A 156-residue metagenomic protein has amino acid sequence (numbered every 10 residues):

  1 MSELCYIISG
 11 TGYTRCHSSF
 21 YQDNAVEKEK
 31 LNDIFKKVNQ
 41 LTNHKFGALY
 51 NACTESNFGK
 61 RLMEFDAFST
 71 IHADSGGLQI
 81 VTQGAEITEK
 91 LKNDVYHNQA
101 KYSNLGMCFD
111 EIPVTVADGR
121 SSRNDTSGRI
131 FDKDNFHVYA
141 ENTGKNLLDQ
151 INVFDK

Functional and structural regions predicted by a protein language model:
M1-D155: Non-catalytic, usually N-terminal nucleic-acid engagement modules in DNA/RNA processing proteins
